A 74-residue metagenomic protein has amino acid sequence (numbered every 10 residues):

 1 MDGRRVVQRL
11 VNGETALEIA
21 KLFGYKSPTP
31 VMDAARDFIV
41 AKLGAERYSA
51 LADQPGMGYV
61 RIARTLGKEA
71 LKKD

Functional and structural regions predicted by a protein language model:
M1-E14: Short, amphipathic alpha-helical "recognition" segments used to contact nucleic acids or chromatin
Q8, K21, K68-E69: Surface-exposed charged/polar residues within alpha-helices that form helix-capping/stabilizing sites and interaction
T15-E18, T65: A general alpha-helix detector
L17, K21-A34: Short, basic interhelical loop/turn and adjoining N-cap of the next helix at nucleic-acid- or acidic-partner-contacting
M32-D74: Charged, helical or coil segments that form electrostatic protein-protein
